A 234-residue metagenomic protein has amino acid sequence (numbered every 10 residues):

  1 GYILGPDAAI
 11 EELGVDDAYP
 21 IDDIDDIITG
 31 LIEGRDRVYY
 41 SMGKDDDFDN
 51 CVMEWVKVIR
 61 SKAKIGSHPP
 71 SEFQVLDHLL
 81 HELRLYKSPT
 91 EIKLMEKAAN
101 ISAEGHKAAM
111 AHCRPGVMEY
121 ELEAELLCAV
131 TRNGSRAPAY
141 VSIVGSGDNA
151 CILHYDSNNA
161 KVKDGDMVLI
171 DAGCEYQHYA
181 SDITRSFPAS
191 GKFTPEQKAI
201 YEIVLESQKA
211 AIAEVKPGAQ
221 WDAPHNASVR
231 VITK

Functional and structural regions predicted by a protein language model:
G1-K234: Active-site neighborhoods and metal-handling regions in enzymes and metal-associated proteins
